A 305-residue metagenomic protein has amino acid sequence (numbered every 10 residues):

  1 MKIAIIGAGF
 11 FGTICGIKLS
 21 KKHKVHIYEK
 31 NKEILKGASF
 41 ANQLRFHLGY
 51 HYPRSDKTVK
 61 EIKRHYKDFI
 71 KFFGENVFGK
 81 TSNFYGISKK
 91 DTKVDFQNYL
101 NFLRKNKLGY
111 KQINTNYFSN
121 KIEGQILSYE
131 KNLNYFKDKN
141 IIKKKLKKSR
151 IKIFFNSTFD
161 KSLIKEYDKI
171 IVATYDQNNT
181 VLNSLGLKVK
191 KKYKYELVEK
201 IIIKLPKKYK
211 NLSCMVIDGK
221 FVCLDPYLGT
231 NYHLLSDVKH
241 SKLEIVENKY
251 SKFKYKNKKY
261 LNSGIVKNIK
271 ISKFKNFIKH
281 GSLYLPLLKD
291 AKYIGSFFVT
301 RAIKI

Functional and structural regions predicted by a protein language model:
K2-H26: N-terminal Rossmann-like FAD-binding beta1-loop-alpha1 element of flavoenzymes
K21-A41: Glycine-rich FAD pyrophosphate-binding loop
L35, K169-I217, Y227-Y232: Central helical "cap/lid" subdomain
Q43-I122: Dinucleotide-binding Rossmann-like beta1-alpha1 core, especially the glycine-rich loop that anchors the ADP
P53, I87-F96, Q125-K144, V266-K273: Short beta-strand to alpha-helix junction loop
I126-K161, K169-L182: Helical element adjacent to the flavin cofactor pocket in flavoenzyme catalytic cores
L224-L283: Conserved FAD/dinucleotide-binding core of flavoprotein oxidoreductases
N268-I305: Flavin (FAD/FMN) cofactor-binding core of flavoprotein oxidoreductases
